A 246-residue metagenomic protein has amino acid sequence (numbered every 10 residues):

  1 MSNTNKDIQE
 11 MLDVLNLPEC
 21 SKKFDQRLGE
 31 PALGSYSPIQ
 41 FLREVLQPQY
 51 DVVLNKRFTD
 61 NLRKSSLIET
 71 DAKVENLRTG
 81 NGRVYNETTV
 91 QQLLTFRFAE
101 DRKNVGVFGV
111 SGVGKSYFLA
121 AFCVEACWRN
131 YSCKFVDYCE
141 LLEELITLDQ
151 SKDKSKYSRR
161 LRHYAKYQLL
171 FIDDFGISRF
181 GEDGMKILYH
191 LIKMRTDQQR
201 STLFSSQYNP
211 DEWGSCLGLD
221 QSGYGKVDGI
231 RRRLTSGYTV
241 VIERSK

Functional and structural regions predicted by a protein language model:
M1-C20: Charged, compositionally biased N-terminal leader segments and the immediate start of the first structured element
L17-E69: Interdomain "pre-motor" coupling segment immediately N-terminal to P-loop NTPase/helicase cores
F24, L141-R162, F175-K246: Replace "adjacent to P-loop NTPase cores in ATP/GTP-dependent enzymes" with "adjacent to NTP-binding cores
D71-F96: N-terminal pre-Walker A segment at the start of P-loop NTPase domains
D101-F118: Walker A/P-loop nucleotide-binding motif
C123-V136: Post-Walker A helix-loop "phosphate-sensing" segment adjacent to the P-loop in P-loop NTPases
Y131-S132, K166-L170, Q198-F204: Loop/turn-to-beta-strand initiation segments
Y138, Y167, D174-G176: Conserved Walker B
